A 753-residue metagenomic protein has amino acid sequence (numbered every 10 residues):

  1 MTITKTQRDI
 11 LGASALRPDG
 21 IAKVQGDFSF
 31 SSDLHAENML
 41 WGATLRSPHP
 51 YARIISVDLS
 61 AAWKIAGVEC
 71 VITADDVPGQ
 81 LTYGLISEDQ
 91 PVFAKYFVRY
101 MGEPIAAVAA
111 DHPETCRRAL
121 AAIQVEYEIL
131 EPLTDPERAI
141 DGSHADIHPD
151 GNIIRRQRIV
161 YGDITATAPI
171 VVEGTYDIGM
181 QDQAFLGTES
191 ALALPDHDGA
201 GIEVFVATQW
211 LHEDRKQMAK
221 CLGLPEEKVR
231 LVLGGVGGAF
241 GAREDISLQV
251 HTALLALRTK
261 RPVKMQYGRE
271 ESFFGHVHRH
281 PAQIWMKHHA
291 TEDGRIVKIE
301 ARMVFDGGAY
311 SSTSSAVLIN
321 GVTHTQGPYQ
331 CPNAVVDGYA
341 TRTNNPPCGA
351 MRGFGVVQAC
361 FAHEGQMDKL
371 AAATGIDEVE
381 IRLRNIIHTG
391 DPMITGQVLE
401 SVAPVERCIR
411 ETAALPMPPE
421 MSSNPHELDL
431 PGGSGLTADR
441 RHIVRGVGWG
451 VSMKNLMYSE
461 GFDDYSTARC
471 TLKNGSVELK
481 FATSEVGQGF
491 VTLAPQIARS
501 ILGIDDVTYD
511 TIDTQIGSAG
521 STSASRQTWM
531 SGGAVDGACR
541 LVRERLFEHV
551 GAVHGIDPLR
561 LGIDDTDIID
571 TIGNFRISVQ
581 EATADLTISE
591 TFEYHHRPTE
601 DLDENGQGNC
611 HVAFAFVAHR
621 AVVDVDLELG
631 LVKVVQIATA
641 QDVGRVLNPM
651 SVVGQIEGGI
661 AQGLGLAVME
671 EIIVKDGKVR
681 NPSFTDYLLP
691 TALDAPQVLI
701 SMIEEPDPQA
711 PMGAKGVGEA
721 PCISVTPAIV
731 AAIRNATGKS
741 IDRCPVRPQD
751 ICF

Functional and structural regions predicted by a protein language model:
M1-D150, V171, R258: Flexible, low-hydrophobicity surface segments
A13, P18-Q25, G151-A191, P281-G365 (+5 more regions): Glycine-rich loop/linker segments at domain edges
P18-A22, A121-L130, T134, Q209 (+6 more regions): Extended active-site and interfacial segments that coordinate phosphate-rich ligands in large catalytic machineries
A74-D75, G223-K228, L257-V263, E292 (+3 more regions): C-terminal catalytic domains of large/alpha subunits in multi-subunit enzymes
P78, D141-L222, I387-S476, Q496 (+2 more regions): Helix-loop-helix junctions that connect adjacent transmembrane helices in secondary transporters/permeases, recognized
L81-I86, A119-A122, R215-Q217, F240-I246 (+12 more regions): Short acidic, glycine/serine/threonine-rich loops at helix termini
A94-F97, P225-E227, L231-L233, L257-G268 (+1 more regions): Conserved catalytic cysteine-centered active-site region of acyl-thioester-dependent Claisen-condensing enzymes
G237-K260, K264-Q266, F490-I497: Thiamine diphosphate
